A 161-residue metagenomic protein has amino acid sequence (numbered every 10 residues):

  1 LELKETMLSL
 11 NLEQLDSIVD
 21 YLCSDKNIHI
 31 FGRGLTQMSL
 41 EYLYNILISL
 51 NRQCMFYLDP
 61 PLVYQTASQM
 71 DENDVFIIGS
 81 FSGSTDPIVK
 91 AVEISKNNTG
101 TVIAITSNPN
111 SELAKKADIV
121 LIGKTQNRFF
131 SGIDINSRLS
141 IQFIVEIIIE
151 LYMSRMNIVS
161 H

Functional and structural regions predicted by a protein language model:
L1-Q14: HTH-adjacent hinge/linker in prokaryotic transcriptional regulators
E13-D25: Glycine-rich phosphate/diphosphate-binding loops that line cofactor/substrate pockets in enzymes
Q14, M156-H161: Active-site phosphate/pyrophosphate-binding segments
C23-F143, I147-N157: Glycine-rich phosphate-binding loops that contact phosphosugars or nucleotide phosphates
